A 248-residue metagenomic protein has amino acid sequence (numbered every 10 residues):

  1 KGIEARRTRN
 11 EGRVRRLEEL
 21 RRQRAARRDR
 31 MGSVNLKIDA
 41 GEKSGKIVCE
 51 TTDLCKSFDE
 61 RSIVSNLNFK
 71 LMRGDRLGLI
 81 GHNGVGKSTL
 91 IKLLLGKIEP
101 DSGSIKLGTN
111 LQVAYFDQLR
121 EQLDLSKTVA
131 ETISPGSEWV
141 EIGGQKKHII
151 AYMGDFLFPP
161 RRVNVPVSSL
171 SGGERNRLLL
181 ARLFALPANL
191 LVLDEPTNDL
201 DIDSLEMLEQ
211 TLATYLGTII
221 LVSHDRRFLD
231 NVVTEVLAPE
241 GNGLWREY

Functional and structural regions predicted by a protein language model:
K1, L36, A40-Y248: ABC ATP-binding cassette signature C-motif
K1-R6, N10-R16, L20-R27: Intracellular alpha-helical coupling/juxtamembrane segments of multi-pass membrane proteins
